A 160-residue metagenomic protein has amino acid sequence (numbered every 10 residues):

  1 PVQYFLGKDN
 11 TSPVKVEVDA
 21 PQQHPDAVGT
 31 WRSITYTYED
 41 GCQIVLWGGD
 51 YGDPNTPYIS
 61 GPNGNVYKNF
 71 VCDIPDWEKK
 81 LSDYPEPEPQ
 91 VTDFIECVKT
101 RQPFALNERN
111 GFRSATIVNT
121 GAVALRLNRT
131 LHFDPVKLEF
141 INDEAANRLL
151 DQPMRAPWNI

Functional and structural regions predicted by a protein language model:
P1-G41: Rossmann-like dinucleotide-binding domain that binds NAD(P)(H)
P1-N10, W31-S33, G52-I160: C-terminal helical cap and adjacent loop that interface with cofactors, partners, or active-site loops
Q22-D26, G49-D50, D83-E86: Short Gly/Pro-enriched turn/cap motifs at secondary-structure boundaries
E39-Q43, N63-G64: Glycine-centered tight beta-turn/hairpin loop motif at sheet-sheet or coil-to-beta transitions
